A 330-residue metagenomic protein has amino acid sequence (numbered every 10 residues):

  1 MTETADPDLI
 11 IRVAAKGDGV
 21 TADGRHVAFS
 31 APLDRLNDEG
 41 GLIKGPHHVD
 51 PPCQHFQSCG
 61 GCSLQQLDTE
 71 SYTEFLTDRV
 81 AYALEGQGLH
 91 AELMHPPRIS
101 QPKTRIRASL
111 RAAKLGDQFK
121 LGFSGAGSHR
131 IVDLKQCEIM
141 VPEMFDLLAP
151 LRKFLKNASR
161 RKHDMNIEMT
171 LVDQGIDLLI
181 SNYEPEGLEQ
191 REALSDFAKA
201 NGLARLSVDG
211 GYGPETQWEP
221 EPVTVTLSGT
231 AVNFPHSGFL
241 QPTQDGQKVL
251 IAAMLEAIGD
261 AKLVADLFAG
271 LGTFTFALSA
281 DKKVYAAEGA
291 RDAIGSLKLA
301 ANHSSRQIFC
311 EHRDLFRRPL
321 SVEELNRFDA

Functional and structural regions predicted by a protein language model:
M1-H55, Q87: Terminal RNA-binding accessory module
M1-K16, N157, Y183-A330: Rossmann-like S-adenosyl-L-methionine
N37-E39, S109, A265: Hydrophobic beta-strand signal
I43-D50, Q57-D164: Extended interfacial segments that mediate partner engagement and assembly in macromolecular machines
I106, I176, K262: Nucleotide donor/acceptor-binding cores
G127-S128, T170-E184: Short glycine-rich, basic-tinged beta-strand/loop micro-motifs
K162-L171, L206-S207: A short glycine-rich, hydrophobically flanked beta-strand micro-motif that places a catalytic Asp/Glu for divalent metal
